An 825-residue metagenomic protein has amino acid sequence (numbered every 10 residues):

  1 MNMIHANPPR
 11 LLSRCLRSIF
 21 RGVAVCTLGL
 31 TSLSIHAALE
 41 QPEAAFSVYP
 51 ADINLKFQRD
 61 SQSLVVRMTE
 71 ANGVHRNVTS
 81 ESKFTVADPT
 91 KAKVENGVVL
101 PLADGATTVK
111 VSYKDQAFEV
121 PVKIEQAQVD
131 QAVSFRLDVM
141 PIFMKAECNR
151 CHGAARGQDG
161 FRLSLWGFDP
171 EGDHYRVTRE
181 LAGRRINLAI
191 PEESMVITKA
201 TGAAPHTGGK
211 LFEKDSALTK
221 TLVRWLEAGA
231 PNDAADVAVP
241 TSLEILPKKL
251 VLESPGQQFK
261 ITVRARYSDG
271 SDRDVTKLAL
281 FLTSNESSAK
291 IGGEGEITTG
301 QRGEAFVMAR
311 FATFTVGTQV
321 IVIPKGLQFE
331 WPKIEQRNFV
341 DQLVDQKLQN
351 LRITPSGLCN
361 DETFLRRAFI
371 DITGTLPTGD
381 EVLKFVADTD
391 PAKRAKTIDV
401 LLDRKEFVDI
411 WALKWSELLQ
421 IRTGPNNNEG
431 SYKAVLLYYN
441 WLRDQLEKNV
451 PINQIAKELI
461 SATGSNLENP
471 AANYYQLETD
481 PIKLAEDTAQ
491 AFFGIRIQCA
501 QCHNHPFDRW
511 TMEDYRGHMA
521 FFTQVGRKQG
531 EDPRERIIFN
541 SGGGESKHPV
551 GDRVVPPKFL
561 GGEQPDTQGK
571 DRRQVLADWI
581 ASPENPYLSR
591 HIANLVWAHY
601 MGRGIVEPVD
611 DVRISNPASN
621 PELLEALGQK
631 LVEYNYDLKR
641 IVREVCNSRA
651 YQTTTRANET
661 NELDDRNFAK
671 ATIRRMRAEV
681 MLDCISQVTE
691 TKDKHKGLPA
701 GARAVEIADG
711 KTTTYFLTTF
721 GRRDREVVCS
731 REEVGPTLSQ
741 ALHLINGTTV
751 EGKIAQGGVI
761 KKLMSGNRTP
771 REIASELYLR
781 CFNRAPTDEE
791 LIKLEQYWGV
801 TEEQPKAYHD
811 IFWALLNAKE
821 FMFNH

Functional and structural regions predicted by a protein language model:
M1-S18: N-terminal secretory signal peptides that target proteins for export/translocation
I19-S34: Bacterial N-terminal signal peptides
A37-R59, R67, S80-E81, T85-L102 (+13 more regions): Solvent-exposed helix-loop boundary motif
A71-R76, Y267-R273: Structural motif
M144-L165, R224, A228-A235, R496-T511 (+1 more regions): Periplasmic/extracellular electron-transfer cofactor-ligation site, primarily the c-type cytochrome heme-c attachment
F212-P231, L738, L742-N746, V750 (+1 more regions): Catalytic cores of secreted or luminal carbohydrate-active enzymes
P332-E406, E417-K696, V727, R731 (+3 more regions): Primarily short, surface-exposed interaction patches in extracytoplasmic proteins
T689, K696-L698, V705-E706, Y715-G721 (+1 more regions): Long, His/Glu/Asp-enriched segments that create or flank divalent metal/ion-associated functional microenvironments
